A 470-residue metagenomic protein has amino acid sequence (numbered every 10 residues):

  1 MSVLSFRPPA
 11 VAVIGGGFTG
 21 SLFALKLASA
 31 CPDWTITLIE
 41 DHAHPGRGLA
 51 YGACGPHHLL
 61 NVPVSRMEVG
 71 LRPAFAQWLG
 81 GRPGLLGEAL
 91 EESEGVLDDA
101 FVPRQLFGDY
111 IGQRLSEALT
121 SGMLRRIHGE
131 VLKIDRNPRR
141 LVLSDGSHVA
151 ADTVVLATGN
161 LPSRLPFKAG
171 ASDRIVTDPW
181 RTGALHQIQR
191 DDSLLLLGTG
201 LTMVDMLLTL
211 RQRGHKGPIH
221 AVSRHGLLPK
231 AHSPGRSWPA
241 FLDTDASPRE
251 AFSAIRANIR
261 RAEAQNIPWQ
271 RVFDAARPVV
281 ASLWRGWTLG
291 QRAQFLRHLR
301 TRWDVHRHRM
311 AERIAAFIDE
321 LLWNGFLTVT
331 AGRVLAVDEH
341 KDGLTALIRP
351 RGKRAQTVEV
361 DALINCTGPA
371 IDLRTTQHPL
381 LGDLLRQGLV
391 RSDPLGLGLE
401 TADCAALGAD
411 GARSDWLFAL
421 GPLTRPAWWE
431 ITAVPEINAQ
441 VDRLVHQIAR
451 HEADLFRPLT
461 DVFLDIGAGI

Functional and structural regions predicted by a protein language model:
S2-A43, R47-L49, S93-A246, R256-D454 (+1 more regions): Flavin (primarily FAD) cofactor-binding/catalytic cores of flavoenzymes
G52-G80, S237-S253, R313-A316: N-terminal glycine-rich dinucleotide-binding loop that anchors FAD/FMN and/or NAD(P) in oxidoreductases
L60-N61, L86-E92, V96: Catalytic-loop region of hydrolases
A76-L90, G286-Q294: Short, compositionally biased low-complexity segments
